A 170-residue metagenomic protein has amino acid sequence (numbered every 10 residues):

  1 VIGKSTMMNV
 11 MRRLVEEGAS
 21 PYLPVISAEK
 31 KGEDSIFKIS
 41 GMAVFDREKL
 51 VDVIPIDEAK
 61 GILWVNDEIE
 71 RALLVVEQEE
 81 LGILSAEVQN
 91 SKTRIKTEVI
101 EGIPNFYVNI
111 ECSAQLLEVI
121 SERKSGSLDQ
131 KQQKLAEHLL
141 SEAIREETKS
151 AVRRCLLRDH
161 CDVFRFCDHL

Functional and structural regions predicted by a protein language model:
V1-L170: Membrane-proximal alpha-helical signals and transmembrane carboxylates
